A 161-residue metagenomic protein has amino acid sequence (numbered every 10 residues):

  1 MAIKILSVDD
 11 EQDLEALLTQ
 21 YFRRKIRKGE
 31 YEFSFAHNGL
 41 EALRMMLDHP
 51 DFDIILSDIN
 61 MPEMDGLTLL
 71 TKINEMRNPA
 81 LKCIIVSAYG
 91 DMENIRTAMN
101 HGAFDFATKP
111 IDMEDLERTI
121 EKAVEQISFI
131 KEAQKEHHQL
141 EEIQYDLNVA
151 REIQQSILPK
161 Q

Functional and structural regions predicted by a protein language model:
Q12-S34: Two-component/phosphorelay signaling modules centered on CheY-like receiver
T19, F35-I54: Acidic, metal-coordinating helix/loop segments flanking the phosphotransfer/catalytic sites of two-component signaling
N38-E41, D65-T71, G90: Acidic catalytic/metal-coordinating carboxylates
R44-M45, L67-P79, T97: Short amphipathic alpha-helix used as the core "switch/output" element in two-component signaling
M61: Receiver (REC) domain active-site loop signature in two-component systems and cognate sites in sensor histidine kinases
E125-Q161: Regulatory cytosolic signal-relay segments
